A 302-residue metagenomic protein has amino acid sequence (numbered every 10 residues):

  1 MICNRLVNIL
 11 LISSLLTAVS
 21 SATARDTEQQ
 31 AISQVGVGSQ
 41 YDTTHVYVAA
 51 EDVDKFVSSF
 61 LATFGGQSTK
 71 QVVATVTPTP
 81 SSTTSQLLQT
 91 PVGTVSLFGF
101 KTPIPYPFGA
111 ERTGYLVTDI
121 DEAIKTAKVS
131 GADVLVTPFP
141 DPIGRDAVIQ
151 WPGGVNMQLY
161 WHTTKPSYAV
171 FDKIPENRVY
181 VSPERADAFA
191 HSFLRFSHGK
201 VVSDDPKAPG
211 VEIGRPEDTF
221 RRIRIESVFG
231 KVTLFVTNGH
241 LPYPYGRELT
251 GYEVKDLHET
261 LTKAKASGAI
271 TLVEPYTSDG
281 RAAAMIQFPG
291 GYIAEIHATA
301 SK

Functional and structural regions predicted by a protein language model:
M1-N4: N-terminal secretory signal peptides that target proteins for export/translocation
N8-A18: Bacterial N-terminal signal peptides
A22-D26: Boundary at the C-terminal end of the N-terminal hydrophobic targeting segment
V35-G38, H45-V92, V129, T137-P152 (+4 more regions): Core segments of cupin and vicinal oxygen chelate
S39-E51, Q86-L87, F100-T126, R145-Q150 (+3 more regions): Vicinal oxygen chelate
V95-F100, A132-L135: Catalytic cores of nucleotide-enabled group-transfer and carboxylate-activating enzymes in metabolic and assembly-line
A147-Y168: Short, structured interface segments
Y160-K165, I296-K302: Short beta->alpha transition motifs characteristic of CBS
